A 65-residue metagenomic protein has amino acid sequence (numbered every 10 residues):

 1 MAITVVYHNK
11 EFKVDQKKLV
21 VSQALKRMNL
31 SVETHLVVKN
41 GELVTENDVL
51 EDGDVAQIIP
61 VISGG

Functional and structural regions predicted by a protein language model:
M1-G64: Ubiquitin-like/PB1-type beta-grasp interaction modules and other compact soluble beta-rich domains
